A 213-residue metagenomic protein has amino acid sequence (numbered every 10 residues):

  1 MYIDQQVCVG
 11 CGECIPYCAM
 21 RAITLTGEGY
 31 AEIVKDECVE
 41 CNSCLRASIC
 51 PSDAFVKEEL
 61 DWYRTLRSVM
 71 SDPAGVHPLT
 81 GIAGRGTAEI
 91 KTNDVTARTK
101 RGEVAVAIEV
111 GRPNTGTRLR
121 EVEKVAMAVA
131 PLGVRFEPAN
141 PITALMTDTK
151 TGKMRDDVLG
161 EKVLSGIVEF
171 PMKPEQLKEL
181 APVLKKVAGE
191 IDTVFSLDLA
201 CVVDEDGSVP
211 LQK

Functional and structural regions predicted by a protein language model:
Y2-Q5, V9, E13-K35, V39-Y63: Iron-sulfur cluster-binding cysteine motifs and their immediate structural context in ferredoxin-like electron-transfer
E40-L132, P138-N140, M146-D148, K153: Flanking helices and flexible, charged tails adjoining ferredoxin-like Fe-S electron-transfer domains in multi-subunit
V122-V129, E179-D192: Short amphipathic alpha-helices in soluble, non-transmembrane regions that often serve as interface/regulatory elements
G133-T143, T193-C201: Flexible, glycine/charged-enriched surface loops at secondary-structure junctions
M154, D206-K213: Short, low-order "capping/linker" segments at domain edges
K162-G166: Flexible loop/N-cap segments at domain edges
F170-K178: Helix N-cap motif at beta-to-alpha junctions
V183, A188, V194, D198-S208: C-terminal regulatory/effector modules of DNA-binding transcriptional regulators
